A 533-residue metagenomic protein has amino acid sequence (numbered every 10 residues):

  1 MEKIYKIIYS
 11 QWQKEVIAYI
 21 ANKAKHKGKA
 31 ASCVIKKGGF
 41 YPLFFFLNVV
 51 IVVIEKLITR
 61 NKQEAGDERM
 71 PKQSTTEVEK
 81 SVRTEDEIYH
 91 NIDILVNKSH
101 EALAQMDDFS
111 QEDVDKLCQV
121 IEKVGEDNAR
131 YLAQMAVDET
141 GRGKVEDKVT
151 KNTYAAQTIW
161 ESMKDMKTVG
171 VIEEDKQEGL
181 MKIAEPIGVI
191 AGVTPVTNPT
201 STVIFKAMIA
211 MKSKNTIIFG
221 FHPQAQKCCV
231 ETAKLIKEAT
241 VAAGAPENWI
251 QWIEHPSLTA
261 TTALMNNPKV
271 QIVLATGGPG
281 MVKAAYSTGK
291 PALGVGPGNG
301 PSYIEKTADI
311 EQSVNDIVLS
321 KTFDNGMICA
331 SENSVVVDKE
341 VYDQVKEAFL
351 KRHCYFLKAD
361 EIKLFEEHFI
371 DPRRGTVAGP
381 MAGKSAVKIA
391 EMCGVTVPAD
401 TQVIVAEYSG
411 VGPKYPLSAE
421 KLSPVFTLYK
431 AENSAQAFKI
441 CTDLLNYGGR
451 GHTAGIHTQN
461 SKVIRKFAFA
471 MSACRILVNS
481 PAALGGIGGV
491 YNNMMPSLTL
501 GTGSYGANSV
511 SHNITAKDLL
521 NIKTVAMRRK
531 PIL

Functional and structural regions predicted by a protein language model:
K3-G28: N-terminal, intrinsically disordered charge-dense segments
Q11, A24-F46, A65-G66: Positively charged N-terminal leader segments that act as targeting/secretion signals
G39, F46-R69: Short, Lys/Arg-enriched N-terminal segments with co-localized hydrophobic residues within the first ~10-30 amino acids
R60, G66-M181, I209, K351: N-terminal Rossmann-like NAD(P)+-binding subdomain of aldehyde/semialdehyde dehydrogenases
D67-K72, K80-S81, D107, V395-L533: Conserved C-terminal structural/oligomerization subdomain of aldehyde/semialdehyde dehydrogenase
E77-V82, D86-Y89, I204, V282-G412: ALDH superfamily catalytic-core signature
V171-Q312: Rossmann-like NAD(P) dinucleotide-binding subdomain of oxidoreductase/dehydrogenase enzymes
K214, V273, D338, I389 (+1 more regions): Residue-level signal for inorganic ion chemistry
